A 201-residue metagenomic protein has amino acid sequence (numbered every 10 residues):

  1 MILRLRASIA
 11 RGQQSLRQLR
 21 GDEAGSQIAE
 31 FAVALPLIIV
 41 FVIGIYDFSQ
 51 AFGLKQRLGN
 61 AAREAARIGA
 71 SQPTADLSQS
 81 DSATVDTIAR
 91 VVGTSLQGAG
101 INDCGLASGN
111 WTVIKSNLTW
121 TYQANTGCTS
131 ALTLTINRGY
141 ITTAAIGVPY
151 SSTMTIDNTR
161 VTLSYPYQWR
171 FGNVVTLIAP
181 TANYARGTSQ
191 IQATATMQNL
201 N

Functional and structural regions predicted by a protein language model:
I2-L3, S164-N201: Low-complexity, S/T/G/P-rich flexible repeat/linker segments used as non-globular hinges and stalks within
I2-Q97: Alpha-helical assembly-interface signal, strongest on the long, hydrophobic N-terminal helix that forms
F31, F48-S49, G139-T142, W169-L177: A short linear-motif detector with a strong N-terminal bias
A32, M154-I156, R186: Transmembrane beta-barrel outer-membrane domains
A61, T162-S164: Outer-envelope exported proteins of Gram-negative bacteria
R67-T162: Short amphipathic secondary-structure patches
